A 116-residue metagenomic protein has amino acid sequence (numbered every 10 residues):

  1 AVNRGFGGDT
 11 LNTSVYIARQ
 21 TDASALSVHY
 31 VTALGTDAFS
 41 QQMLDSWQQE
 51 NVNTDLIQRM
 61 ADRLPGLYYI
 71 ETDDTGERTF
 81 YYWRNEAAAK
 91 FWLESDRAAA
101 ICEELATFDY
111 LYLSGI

Functional and structural regions predicted by a protein language model:
V2-Y16: Short catalytic helix/loop segments, enriched in acidic residues and glycine and frequently bearing histidine
T13-L26: A short, Lys/Arg-enriched amphipathic alpha-helix followed by its capping loop at the start of a domain
A25-G115: Conserved N-terminal subdomain of the carbohydrate kinase-like
